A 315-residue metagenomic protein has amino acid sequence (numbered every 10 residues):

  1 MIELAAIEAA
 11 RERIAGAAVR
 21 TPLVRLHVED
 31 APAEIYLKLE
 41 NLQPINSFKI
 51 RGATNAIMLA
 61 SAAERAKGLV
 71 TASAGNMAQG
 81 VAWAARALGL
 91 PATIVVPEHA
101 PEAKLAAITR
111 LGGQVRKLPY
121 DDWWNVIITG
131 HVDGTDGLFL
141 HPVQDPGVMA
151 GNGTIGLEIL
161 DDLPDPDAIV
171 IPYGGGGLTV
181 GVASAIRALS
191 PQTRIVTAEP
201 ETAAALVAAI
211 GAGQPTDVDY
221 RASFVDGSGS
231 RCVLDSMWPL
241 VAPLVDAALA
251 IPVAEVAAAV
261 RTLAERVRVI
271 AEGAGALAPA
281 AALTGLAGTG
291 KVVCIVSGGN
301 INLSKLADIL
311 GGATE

Functional and structural regions predicted by a protein language model:
M1-E315: PLP-dependent amino-acid enzyme catalytic core
